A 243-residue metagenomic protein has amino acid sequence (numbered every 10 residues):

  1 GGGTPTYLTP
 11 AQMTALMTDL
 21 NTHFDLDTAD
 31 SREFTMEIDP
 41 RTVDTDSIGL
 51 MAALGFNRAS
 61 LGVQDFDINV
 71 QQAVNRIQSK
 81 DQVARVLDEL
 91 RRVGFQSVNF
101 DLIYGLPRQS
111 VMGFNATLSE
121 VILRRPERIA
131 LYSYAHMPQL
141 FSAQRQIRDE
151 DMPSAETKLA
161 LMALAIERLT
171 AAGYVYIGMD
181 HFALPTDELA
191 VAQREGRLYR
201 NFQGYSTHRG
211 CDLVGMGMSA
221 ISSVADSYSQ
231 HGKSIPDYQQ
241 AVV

Functional and structural regions predicted by a protein language model:
G1-V243: C-terminal scaffold of the Radical SAM
